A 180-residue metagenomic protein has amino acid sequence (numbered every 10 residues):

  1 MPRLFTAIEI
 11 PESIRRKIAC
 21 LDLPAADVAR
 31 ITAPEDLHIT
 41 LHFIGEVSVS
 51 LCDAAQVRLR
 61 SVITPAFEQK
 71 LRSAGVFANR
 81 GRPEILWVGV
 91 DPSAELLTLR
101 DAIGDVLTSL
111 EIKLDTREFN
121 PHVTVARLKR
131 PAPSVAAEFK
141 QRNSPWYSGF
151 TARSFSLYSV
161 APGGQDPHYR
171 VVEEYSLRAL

Functional and structural regions predicted by a protein language model:
M1-L180: Histidine-dependent nucleotide/RNA phosphoesterase domain, centered on the 2H-phosphoesterase fold with its duplicated
